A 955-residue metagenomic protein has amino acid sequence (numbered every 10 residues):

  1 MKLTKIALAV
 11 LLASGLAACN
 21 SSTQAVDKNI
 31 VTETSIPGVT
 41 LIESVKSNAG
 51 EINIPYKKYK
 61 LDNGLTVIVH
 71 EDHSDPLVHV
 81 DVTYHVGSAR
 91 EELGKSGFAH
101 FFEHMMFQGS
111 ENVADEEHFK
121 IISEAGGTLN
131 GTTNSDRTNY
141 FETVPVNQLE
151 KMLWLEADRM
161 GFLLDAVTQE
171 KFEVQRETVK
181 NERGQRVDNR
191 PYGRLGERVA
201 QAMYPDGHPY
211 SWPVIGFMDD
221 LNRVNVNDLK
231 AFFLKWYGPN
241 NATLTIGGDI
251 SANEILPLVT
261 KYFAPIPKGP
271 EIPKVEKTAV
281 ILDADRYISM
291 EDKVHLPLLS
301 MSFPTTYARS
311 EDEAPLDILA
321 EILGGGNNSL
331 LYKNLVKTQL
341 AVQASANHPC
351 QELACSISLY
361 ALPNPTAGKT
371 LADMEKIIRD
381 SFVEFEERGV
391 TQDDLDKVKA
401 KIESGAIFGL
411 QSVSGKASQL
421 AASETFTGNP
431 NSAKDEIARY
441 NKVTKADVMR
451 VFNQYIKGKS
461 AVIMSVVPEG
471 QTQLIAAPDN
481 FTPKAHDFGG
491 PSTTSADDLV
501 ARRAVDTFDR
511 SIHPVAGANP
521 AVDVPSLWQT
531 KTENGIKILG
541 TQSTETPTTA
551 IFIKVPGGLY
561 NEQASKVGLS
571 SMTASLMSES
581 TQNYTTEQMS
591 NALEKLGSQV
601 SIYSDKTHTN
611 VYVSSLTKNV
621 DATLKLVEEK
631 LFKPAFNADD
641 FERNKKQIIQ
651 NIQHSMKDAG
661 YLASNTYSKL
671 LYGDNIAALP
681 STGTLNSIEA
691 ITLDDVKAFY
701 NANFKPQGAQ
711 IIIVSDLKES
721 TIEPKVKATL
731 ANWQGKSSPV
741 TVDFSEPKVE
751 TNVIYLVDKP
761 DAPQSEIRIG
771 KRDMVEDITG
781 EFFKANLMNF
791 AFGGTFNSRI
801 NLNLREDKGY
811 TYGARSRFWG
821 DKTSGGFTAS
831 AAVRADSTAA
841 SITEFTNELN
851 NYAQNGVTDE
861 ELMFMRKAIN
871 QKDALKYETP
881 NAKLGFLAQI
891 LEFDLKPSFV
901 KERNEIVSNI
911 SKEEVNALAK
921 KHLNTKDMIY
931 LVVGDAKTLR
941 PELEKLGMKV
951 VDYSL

Functional and structural regions predicted by a protein language model:
K2-A9: Sec-dependent signal peptide recognition, specifically the positively charged N-region followed immediately by
A17-A18: C-terminal motif of bacterial Sec signal peptides marking the signal peptidase cleavage site
V26-T66, S251-E291, K333, K434-K554 (+3 more regions): Proteolytic maturation boundary segments
H70, D75-E91, G97-F101, E116-F162 (+18 more regions): M16 family metallopeptidases and their MPP-like homologs
M105-V113, K120: Metal-associated gating/positioning segment near the N- to mid-region
Q169, R176, K230-K261, S460 (+2 more regions): Non-catalytic, conformational "gating/processing" segments within enzyme and secreted inhibitor domains
V179-R186, T278-M290, K399-G409, S615-L616 (+3 more regions): Short, conserved secondary-structure transition motifs
